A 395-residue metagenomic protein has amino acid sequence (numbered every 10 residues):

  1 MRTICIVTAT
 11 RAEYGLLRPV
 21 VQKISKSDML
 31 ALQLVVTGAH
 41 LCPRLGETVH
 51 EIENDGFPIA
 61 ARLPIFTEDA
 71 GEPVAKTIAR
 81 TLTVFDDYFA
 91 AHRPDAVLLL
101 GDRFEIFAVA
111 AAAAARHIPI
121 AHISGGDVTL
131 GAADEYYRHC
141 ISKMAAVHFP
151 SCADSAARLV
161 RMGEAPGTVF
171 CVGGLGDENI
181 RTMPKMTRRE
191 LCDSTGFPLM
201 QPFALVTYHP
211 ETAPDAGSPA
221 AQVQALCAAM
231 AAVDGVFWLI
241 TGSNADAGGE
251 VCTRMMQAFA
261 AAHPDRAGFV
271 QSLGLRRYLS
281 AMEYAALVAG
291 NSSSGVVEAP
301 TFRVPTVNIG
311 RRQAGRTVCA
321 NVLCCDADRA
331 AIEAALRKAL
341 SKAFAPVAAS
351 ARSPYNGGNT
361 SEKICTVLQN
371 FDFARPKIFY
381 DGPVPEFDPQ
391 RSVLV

Functional and structural regions predicted by a protein language model:
C5-G15, L100-F104, H209-A220, L287: Short, glycine-rich nucleotide/cofactor-binding loops
C5-T8, G15-S25, I65-P166: Active-site and donor-binding regions of nucleotide-sugar-utilizing enzymes
A31-T77: Conserved nucleotide-sugar phosphate-binding/catalytic loop shared by glycosyltransferases and other
H40-P43, M144-A221, P376: A nucleotide-sugar donor-handling region in carbohydrate enzymes
I52, K185-Y284: Donor-nucleotide binding loops and adjacent catalytic segments primarily of GT-B fold Leloir glycosyltransferases
L99-L100, F107, H122, H148 (+1 more regions): A donor-sugar binding/catalytic signature common to diverse glycosyltransferases and related nucleotide-sugar
A314-A339, P346-S361: Change "using UDP/GDP/dTDP sugars" to "using nucleotide sugars
S341-V395: C-terminal amphipathic helix plus adjacent low-complexity, charged tail appended to glycosyltransferase catalytic
